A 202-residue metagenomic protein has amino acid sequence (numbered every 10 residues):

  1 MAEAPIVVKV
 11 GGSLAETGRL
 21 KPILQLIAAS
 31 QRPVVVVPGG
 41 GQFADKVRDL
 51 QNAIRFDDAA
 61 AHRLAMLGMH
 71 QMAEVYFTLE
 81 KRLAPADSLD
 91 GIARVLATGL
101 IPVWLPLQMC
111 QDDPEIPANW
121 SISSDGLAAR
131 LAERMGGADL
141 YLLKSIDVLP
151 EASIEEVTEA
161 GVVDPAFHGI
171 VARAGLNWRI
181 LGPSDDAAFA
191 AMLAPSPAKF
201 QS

Functional and structural regions predicted by a protein language model:
M1-K199: Nucleotide/pyrophosphate-binding catalytic subdomain
